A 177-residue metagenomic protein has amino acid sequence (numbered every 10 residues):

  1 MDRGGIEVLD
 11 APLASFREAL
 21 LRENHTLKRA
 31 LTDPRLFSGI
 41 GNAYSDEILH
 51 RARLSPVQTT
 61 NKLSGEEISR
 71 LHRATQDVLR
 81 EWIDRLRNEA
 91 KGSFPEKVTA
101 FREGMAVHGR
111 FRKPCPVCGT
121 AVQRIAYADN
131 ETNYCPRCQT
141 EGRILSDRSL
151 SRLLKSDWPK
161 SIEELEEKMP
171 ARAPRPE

Functional and structural regions predicted by a protein language model:
M1-L54, T59-K62, E66, L71: Phosphate/anion-contacting hairpin/loop surfaces
P34, G109-R112, T132-C135: Residues immediately within or flanking Cys/His clusters that coordinate Zn2+ in small zinc-binding modules
T75, G92-A106, P116-T120: Short Cys/His-rich Zn2+-coordinating modules
R102-F111, I125-A128: Short, flexible, mixed-charge glycine/proline-rich loop motifs that serve as phosphate/nucleic-acid-contacting
C115-C118, C135-C138: Short cysteine-rich clusters marking metal-coordination/redox-active sites
V122-Q123, R143: Short functional micro-motifs and their immediate structural scaffolds
E141-S156: Short metal-binding segments enriched for Cys and/or His
W158-E177: Acidic, low-complexity intrinsically disordered tails
